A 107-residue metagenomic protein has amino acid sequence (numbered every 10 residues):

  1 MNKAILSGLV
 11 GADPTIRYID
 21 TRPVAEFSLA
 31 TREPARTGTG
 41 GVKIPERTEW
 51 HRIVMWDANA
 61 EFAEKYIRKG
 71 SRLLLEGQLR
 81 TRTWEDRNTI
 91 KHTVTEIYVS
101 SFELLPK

Functional and structural regions predicted by a protein language model:
M1-K107: Single-stranded nucleic acid-binding surfaces, predominantly the OB-fold ssDNA-binding core
